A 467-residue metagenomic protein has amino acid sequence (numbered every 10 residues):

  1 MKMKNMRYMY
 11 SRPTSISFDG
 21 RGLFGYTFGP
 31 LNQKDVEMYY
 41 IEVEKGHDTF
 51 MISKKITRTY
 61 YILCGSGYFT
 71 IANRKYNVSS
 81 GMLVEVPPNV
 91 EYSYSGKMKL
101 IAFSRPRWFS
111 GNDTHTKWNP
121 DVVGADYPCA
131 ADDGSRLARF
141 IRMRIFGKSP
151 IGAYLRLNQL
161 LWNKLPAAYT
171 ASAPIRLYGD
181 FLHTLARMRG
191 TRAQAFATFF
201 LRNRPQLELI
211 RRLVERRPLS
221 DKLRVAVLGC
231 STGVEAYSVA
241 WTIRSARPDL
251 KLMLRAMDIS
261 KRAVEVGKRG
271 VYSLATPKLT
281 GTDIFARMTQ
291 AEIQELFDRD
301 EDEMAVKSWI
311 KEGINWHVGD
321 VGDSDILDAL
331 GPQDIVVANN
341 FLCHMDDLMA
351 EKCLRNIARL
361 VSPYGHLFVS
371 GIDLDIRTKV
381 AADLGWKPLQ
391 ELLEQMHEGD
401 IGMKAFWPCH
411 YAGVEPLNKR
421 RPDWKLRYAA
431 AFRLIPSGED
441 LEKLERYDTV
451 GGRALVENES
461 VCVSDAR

Functional and structural regions predicted by a protein language model:
M1-V36, F50, K117-A131: A short, N-terminal "cap"/entry segment at the start of jelly-roll beta-barrel domains of the cupin/DSBH fold
N32, P88-D113: Ligand-binding loop in jelly-roll beta-barrel domains
N73-N89: Short acidic-glycine-tyrosine-enriched beta hairpin
F140-L223: Conserved AdoMet
M253, M257-G331, V337, F341: Extended basic-aromatic, gly/pro-enriched interface segments that bind polyanionic ligands
Y272-E303, K379-A429: Conserved Class I S-adenosyl-L-methionine
E351-P363: A short glycine-rich, Lys/Arg-flanked "PGG" loop and its adjoining helix->strand segment in the class I
P363-I372: Conserved beta-strand signature within the Rossmann-like core of class I S-adenosyl-L-methionine
